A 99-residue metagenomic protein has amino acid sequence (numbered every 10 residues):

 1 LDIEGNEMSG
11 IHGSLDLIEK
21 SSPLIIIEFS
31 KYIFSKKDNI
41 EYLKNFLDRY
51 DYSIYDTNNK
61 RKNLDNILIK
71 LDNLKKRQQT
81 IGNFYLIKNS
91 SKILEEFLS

Functional and structural regions predicted by a protein language model:
L1-S99: Conserved acidic-Pro-Pro-aromatic motif
